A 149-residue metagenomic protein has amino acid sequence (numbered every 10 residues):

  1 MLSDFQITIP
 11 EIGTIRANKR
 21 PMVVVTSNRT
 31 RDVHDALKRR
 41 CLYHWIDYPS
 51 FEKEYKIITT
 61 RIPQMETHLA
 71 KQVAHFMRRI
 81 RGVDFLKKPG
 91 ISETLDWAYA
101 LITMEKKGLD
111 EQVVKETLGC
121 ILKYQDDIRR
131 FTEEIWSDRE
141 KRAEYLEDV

Functional and structural regions predicted by a protein language model:
M1-V149: C-terminal regulatory/interaction module of P-loop NTP-utilizing enzymes
